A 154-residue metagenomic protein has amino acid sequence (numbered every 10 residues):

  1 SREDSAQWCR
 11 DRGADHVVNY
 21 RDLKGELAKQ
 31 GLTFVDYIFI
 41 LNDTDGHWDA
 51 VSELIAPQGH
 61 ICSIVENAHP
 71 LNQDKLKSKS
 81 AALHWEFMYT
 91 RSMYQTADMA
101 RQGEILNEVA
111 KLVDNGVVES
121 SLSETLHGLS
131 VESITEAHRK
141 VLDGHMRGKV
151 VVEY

Functional and structural regions predicted by a protein language model:
S1-W48: Adenosine-nucleotide cofactor-binding segment
H16, I61-C62: A short hydrophobic/small-residue beta-strand
W48, I105-V109, I134: A general structural signal for well-ordered alpha-helical segments in protein cores
I55-A56: Helix-to-beta-strand junctions that scaffold the AdoMet/dcAdoMet cofactor pocket in Class I SAM-dependent enzymes
G59-H60, A82: Short glycine-centered segments of the SAM/dcSAM-binding site in methyltransferase folds
K75-T125: C-terminal substrate-binding/catalytic core of Rossmann-like NAD(P)-dependent dehydrogenases/reductases
K111, N115-E124, T135-Y154: C-terminal capping/lid region of NAD(P)-dependent oxidoreductase domains
